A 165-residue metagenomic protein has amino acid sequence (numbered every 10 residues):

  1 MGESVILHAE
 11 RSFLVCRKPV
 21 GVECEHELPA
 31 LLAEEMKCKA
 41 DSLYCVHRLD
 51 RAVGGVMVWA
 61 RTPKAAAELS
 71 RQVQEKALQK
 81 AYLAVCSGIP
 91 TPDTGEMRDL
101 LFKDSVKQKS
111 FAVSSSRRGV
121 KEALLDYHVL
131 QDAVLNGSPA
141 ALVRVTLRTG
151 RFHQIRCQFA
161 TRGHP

Functional and structural regions predicted by a protein language model:
M1-P165: RNA pseudouridine synthases
